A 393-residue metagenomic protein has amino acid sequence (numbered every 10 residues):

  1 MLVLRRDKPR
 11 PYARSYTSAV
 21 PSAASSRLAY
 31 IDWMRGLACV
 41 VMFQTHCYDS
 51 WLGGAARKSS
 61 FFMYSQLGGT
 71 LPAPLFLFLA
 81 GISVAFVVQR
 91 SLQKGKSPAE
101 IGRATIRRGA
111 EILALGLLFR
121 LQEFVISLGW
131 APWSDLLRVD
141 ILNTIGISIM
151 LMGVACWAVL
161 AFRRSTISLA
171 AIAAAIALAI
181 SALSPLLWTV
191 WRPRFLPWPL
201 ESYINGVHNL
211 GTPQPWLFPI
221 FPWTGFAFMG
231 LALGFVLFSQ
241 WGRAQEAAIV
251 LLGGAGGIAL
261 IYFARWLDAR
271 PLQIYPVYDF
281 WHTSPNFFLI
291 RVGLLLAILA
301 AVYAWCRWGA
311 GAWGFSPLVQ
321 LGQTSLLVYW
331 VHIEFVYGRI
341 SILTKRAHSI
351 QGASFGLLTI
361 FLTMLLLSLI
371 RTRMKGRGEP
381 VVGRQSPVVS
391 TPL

Functional and structural regions predicted by a protein language model:
L2-R5, Y12-L393: Alpha-helical transmembrane segments and their immediate juxtamembrane cytosolic regions
